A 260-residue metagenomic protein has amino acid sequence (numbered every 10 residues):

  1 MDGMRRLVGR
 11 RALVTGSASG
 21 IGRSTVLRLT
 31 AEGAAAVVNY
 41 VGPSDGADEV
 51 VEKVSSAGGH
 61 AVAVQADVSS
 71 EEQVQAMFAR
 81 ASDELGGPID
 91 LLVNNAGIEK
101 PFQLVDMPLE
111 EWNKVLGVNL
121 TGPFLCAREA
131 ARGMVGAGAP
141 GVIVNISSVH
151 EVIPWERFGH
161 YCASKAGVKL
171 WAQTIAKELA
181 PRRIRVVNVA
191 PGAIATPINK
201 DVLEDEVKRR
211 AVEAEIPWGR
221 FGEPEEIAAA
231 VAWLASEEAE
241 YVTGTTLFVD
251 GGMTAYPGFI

Functional and structural regions predicted by a protein language model:
D2-G3, I153, A232, T243-I260: Short C-terminal tail/terminal secondary-structure segment of NAD(P)H-dependent dehydrogenase/reductase domains
R11, A18-S19: Conserved glycine-rich cofactor-binding loop
V74, Q103-L104, E111-L116, K208 (+1 more regions): Substrate-binding pocket helix/loop in short-chain dehydrogenase/reductase
V105, I153-G159, P181, G219 (+2 more regions): Active-site loop immediately N-terminal to the catalytic Tyr-X3-Lys motif of short-chain dehydrogenase/reductase
A127, S164, A172: Active-site helix of classical SDR
R132, K177-P181, E240: Alpha-helical segment proximal to the catalytic Tyr-Lys
S148: Residue(s) in the substrate-gating loop at a strand-loop-helix junction that position the organic substrate next
